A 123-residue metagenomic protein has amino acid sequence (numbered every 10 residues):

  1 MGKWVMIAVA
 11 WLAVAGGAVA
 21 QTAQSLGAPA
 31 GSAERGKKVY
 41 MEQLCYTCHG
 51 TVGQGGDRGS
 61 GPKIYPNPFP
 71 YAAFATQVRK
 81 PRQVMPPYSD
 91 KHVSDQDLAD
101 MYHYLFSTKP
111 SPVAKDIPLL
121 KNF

Functional and structural regions predicted by a protein language model:
M1-W4: Positively charged n-region of N-terminal signal peptides that target proteins for export
M6-A15: Bacterial N-terminal signal peptides
V19-M41, G55: Electrostatic cytochrome c docking/interface patches
L26, Q54-R58, P68, K115-F123: Mature soluble domains of exported/periplasmic/lumenal proteins and thiol-rich metal-chelating peptides
A33-K37, G50-P87: Gly/Gly-Pro-rich "capping" loops immediately C-terminal to redox-active cysteine motifs in periplasmic/lumenal
G36, E42-T51, M85, M101 (+1 more regions): The canonical Cys-X-X-Cys-His
D90-F123: C-terminal capping alpha-helices of c-type cytochrome domains
